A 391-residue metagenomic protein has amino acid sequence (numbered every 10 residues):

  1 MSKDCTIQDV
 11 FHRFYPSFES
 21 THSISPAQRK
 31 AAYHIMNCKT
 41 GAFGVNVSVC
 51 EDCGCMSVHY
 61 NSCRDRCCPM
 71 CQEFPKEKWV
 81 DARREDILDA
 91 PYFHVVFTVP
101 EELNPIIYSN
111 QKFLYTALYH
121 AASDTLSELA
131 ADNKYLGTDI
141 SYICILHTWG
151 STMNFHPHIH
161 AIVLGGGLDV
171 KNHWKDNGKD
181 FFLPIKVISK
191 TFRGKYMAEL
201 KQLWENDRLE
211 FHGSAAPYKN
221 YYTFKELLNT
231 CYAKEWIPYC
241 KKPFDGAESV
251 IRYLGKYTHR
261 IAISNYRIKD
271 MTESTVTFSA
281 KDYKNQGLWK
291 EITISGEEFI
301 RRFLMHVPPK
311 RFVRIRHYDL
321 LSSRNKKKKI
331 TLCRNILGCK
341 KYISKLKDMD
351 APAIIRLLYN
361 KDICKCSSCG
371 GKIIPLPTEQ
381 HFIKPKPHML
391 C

Functional and structural regions predicted by a protein language model:
M1-C391: Beta->alpha loop/short-helix hinge microenvironment recognizer with preference for catalytic Tyr/His contexts
